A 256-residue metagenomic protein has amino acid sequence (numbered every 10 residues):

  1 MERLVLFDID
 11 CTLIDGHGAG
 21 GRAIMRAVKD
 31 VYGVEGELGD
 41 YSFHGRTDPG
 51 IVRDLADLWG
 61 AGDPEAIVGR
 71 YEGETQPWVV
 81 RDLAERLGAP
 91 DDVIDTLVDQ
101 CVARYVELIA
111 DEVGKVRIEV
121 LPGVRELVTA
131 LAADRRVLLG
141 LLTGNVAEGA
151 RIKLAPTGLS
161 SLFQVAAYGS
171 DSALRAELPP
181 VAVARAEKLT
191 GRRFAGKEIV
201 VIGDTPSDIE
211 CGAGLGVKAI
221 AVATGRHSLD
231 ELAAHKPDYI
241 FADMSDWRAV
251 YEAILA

Functional and structural regions predicted by a protein language model:
M1-F7, W59-P64, P90, E198 (+2 more regions): Non-catalytic pre-domain segments flanking phosphatase-related domains
M1-H44, P49-V68: Active-site neighborhood of HAD-like aspartate-dependent phosphohydrolases
T12, V124-A155, A167-A173: Substrate-recognition element of Asp-dependent hydrolases with the DxDx(T/V) motif
A56-P64, A84-E126: Metal-dependent phosphoesterase signature
V128-A133, V183, I209-G214: Surface-exposed amphipathic alpha-helices with a cationic face
A155-A186: Histidine/lysine/aspartate-rich catalytic loop segments that bind and position anionic ligands
E177-I209: Conserved Lys-Pro-Asp/Glu-containing loop-to-beta segment of HAD-superfamily phosphomonoesterases, centered on
V201-Y239: Acidic, Mg2+-coordinating phosphoryl-transfer loop and its flanking beta/alpha structural elements, shared across
